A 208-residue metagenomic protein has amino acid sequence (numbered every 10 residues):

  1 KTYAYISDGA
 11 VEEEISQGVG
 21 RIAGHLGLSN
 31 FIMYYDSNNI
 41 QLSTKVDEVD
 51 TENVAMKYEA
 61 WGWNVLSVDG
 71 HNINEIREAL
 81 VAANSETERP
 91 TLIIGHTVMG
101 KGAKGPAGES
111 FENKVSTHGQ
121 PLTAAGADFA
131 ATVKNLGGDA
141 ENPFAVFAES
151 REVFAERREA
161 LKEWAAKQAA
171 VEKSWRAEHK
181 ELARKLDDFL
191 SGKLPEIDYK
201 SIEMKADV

Functional and structural regions predicted by a protein language model:
K1-N30, R77-E78: Thiamine diphosphate
A10, E14, I32-Y34, N38-V208: Conserved acidic/glycine
